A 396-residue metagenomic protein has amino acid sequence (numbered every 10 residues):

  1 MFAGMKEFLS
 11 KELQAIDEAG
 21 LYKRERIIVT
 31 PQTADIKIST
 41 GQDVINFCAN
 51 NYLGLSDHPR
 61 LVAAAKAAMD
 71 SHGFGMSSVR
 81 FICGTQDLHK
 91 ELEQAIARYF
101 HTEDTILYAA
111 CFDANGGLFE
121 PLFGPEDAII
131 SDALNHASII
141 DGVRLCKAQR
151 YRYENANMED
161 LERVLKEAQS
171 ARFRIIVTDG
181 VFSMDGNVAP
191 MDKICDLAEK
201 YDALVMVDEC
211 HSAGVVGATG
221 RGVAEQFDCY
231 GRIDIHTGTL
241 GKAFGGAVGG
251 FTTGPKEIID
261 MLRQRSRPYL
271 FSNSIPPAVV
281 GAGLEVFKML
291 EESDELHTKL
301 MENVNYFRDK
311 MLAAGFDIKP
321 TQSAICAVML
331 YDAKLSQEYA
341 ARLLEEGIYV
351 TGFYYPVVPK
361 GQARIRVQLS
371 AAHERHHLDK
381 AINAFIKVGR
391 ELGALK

Functional and structural regions predicted by a protein language model:
K6-H72, A203: N-terminal "arm"/small-domain region of PLP-dependent enzymes with the aminotransferase-like
N51, Y151, N155-V207: Active-site phosphate-binding strand-loop segment of PLP-dependent enzymes
L55, T298-G347, V357, G361-Q362 (+1 more regions): Conserved PLP-binding catalytic core of the aspartate aminotransferase-like
P59, A63-A67, S71, Q94 (+2 more regions): PLP-dependent enzyme catalytic core of the Aspartate aminotransferase-like
V79-T85, Q94-G117: Short loop-beta-helix segment that forms the pyridoxal 5′-phosphate
L118-A137: Conserved PLP-anchoring active-site segment centered on the Schiff-base-forming lysine
T219, E225-M261: Active-site PLP attachment segment
F244-M311, F316-K319: PLP-dependent aminotransferase class I/II
